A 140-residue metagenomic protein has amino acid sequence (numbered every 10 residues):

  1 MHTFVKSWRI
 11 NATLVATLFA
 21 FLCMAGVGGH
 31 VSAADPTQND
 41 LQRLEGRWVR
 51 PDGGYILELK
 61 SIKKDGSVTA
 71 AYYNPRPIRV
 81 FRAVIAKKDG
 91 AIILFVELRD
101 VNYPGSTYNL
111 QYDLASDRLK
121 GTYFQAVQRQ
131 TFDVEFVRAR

Functional and structural regions predicted by a protein language model:
H2-T17: Bacterial N-terminal signal peptides that target proteins for export
V5, A20-L22, R82, V137: Compositionally biased, low-structure terminal segments
W8, C23-A25, R140: Prokaryotic Sec-type signal peptides and long signal-anchor helices with extended Leu/Ile/Val-rich h-regions
V15-G26: Bacterial N-terminal signal peptides
A25, V31-A34: Boundary at the C-terminal end of the N-terminal hydrophobic targeting segment
A34-A115, K120-R140: Central antiparallel beta-sheet cores of small beta-barrel/beta-sandwich binding domains
